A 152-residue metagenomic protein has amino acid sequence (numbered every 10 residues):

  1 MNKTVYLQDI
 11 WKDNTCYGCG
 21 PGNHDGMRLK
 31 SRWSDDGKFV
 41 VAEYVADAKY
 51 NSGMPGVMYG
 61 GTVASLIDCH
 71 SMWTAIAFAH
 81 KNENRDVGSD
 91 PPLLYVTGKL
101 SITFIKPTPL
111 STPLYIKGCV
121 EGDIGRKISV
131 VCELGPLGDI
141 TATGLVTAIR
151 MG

Functional and structural regions predicted by a protein language model:
M1-M54: Non-catalytic linker/capping segments at the edges of enzyme domains
M1-W11, K106-G152: HotDog/MaoC-like acyl-thioester-processing domains
R28, T97-K99, S129, T143: Hydrophobic residues on conserved beta-strands that form the core of alpha/beta folds
K38-F78: A conserved, well-ordered hydrophobic junction motif at loop->secondary-structure transitions
Y44-A46, F104, R150: Hydrophobic residues in beta-strands and at strand termini
M72-Y115: Hydrophobic beta-strand-centered segment that forms part of the acyl-chain substrate-binding groove
